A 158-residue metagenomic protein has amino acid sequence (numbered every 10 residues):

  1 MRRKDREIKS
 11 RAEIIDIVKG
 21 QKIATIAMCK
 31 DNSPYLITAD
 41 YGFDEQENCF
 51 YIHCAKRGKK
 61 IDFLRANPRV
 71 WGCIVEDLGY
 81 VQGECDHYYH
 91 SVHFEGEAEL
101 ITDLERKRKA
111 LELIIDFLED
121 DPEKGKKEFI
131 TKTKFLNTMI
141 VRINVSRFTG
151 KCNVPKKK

Functional and structural regions predicted by a protein language model:
M1-G20: Extreme N-terminal tail/first-helix region
R2-D5, V81-K158: Charged, gly/pro-rich active-site loop segments
R6, I15, K59-D62, G72: Anion-coordinating catalytic cores for phosphoryl-, nucleotidyl-, and glycosidic chemistry
I8-K9, G20-T25, P122-G125: Short Pro/Gly-enriched beta-strand edge/turn motifs at strand-loop
K19, A66-V70, E112, D116-D120: Short, intrinsically disordered, mixed-charge
Q21-K56, G72: Short beta-strand segments
T25, Y51, W71, E95 (+1 more regions): Beta-strand secondary-structure signal
C54-K56, A66-G79, Y88-E99: Active-site-adjacent structural patch at catalytic or cofactor/ligand-binding sites
